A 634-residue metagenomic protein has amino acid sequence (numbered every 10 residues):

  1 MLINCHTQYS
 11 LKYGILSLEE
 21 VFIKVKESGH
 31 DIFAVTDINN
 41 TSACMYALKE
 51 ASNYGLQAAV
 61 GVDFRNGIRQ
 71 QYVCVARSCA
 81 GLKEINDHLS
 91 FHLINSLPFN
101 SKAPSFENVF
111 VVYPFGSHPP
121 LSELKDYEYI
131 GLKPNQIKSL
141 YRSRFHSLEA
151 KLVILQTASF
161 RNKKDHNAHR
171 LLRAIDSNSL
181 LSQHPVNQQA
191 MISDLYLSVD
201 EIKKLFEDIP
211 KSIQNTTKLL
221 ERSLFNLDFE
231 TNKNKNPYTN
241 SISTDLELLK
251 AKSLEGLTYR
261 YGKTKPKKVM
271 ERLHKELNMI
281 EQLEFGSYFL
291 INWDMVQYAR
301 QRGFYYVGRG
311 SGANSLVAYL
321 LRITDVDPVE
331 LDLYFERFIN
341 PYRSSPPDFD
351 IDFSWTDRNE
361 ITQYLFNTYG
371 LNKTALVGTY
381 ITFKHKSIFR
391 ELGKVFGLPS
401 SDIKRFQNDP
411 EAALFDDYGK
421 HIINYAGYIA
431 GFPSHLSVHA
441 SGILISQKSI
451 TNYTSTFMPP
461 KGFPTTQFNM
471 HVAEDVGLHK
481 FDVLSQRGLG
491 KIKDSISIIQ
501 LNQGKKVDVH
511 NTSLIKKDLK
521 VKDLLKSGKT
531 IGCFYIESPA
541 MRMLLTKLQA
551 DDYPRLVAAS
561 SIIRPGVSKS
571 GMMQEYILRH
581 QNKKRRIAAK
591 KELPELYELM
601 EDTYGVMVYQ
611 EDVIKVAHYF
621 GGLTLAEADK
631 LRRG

Functional and structural regions predicted by a protein language model:
M1-L2: Extreme N-terminal starter segment of soluble prokaryotic enzymes
C5-V75, C79-G256, N292-V296, Y305-G308 (+1 more regions): Mg2+-dependent phosphoryl-transfer active-site scaffold
Q8-K12, E27, K263, M279-S287: Asp/Glu-centered strand-loop micro-motifs enriched in Gly/Pro and often flanked by an aromatic residue
L248-E271: A contiguous, well-structured pocket-lining segment that forms one wall/lid of small-molecule binding clefts in soluble
K263-T264, E276-E284, E595-E601, R632: Active-site flanking loop/helix segments enriched in acidic
P266-V307: Helix-rich "cap/lid" substructures immediately adjacent to catalytic or cofactor-binding pockets
